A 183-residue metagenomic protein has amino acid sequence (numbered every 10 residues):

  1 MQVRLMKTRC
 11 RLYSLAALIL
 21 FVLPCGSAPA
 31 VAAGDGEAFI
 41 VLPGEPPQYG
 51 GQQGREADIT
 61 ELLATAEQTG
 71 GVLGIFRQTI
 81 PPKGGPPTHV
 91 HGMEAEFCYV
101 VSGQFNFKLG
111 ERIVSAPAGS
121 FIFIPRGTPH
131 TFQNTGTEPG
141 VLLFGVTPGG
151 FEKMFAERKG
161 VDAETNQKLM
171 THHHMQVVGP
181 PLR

Functional and structural regions predicted by a protein language model:
V3-A16: Bacterial N-terminal signal peptides that target proteins for export
S14-G26: Bacterial N-terminal signal peptides
A28-L73, E157-R183: A short, N-terminal "cap"/entry segment at the start of jelly-roll beta-barrel domains of the cupin/DSBH fold
G44-P47, Q104, E111-P129: Short acidic-glycine-tyrosine-enriched beta hairpin
E61-L73, P82-A95: Active-site region of the double-stranded beta-helix
L62, I75-T79, F97, I113 (+1 more regions): Conserved hydrophobic/aromatic beta-strand scaffold that supports enzyme active sites
R77-P81, V90-L109, G145-P148: Short, conserved beta-strand element in jelly-roll/cupin
N106, R126-E152: Ligand-binding loop in jelly-roll beta-barrel domains
